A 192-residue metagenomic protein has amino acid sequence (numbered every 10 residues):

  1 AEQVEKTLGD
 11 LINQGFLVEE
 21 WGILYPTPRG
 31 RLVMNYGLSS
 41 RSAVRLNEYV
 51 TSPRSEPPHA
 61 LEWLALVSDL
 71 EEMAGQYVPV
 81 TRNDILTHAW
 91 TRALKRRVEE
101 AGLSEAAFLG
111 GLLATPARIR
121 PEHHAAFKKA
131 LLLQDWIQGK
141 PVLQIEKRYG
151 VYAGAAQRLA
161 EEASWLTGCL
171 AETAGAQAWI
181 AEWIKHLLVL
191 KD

Functional and structural regions predicted by a protein language model:
E5-D192: C-terminal helical accessory/scaffold domains
